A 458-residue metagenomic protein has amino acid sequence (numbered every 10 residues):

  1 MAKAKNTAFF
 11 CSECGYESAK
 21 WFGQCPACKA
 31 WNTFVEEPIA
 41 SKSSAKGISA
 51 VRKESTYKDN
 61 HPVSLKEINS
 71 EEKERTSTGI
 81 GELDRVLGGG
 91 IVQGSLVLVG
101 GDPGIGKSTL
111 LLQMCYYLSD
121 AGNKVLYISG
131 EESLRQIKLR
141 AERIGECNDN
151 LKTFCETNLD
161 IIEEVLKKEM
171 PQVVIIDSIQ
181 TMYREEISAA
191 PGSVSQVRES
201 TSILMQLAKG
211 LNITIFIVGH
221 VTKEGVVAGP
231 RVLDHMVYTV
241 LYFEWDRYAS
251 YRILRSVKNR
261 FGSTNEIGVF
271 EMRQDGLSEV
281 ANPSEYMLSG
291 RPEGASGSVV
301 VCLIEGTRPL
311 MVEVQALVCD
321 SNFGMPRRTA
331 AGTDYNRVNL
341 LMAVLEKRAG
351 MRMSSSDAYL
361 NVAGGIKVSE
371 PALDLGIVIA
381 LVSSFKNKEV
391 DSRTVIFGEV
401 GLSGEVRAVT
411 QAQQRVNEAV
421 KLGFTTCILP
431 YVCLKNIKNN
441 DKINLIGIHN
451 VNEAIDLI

Functional and structural regions predicted by a protein language model:
K3-E13, E17-R85, V92-G100, I105-L112 (+7 more regions): Peripheral, non-AAA+ core regions of ATP-driven protein-machinery
V125-S129: Conserved RecA-like ASCE P-loop NTPase motor core of nucleic-acid helicases/translocases
G130-Q136: Conserved Walker A/P-loop ATP-binding site and its immediately adjacent core in helicase/helicase-like ATPase domains
